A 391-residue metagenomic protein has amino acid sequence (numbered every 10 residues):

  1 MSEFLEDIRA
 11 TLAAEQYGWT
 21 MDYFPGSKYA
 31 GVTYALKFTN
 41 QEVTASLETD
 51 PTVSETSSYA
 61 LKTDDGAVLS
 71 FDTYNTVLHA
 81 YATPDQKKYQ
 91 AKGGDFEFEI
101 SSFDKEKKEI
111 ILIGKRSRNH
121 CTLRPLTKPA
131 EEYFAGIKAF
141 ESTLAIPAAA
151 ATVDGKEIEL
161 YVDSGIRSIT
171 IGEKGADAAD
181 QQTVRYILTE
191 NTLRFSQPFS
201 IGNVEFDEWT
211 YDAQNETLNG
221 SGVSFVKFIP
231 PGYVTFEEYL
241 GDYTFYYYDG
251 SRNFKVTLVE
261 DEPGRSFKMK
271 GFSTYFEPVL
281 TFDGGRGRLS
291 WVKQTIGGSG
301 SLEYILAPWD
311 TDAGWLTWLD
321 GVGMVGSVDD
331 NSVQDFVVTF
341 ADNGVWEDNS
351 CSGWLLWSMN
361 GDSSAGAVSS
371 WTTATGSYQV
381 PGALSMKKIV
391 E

Functional and structural regions predicted by a protein language model:
M1-V68, F103-E106, I111-I113, S117-N119 (+3 more regions): Acidic/polar, low-complexity intrinsically disordered N-terminal segments immediately downstream of a Sec signal
V32-Y34, G93-E99: Signature of short aromatic-glycine-proline-rich micro-motifs recurring in repeat-based ectodomains
D50-T52, T76-L78, S117-H120, Y275-F276 (+1 more regions): Short, surface-exposed beta-strand-loop junctions and turns on beta-sheet-rich folds
T52-T73, E262-F276: Short, solvent-exposed linear motifs at loop/edge-of-secondary-structure regions
V68-D85, T257-E260: Short solvent-exposed strand/turn elements
T76-D95, F195-F206: A cross-kingdom feature marking solvent-exposed beta-strand/loop segments within repeated, beta-rich binding/scaffold
A91-G93, F103-K105, E262: Surface-exposed coil/turn segments at beta-strand junctions on protein surfaces, enriched
K128-E391: Ser/Thr/Gly/Pro-rich, low-complexity flexible regions
